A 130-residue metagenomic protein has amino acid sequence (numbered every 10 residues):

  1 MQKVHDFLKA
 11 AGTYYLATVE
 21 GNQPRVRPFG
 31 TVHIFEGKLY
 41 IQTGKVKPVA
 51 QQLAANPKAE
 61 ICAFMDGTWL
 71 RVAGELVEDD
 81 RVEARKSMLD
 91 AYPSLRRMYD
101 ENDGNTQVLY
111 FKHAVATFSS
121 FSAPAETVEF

Functional and structural regions predicted by a protein language model:
D6-E20, A59-C62: A short, Trp-centered hydrophobic/proline-enriched beta-strand micro-motif
P28-G30: Conserved beta-strand in the GNAT
V32-G67: A short mixed-secondary-structure module that forms the rim of ligand-binding clefts
R71-F130: Charged, gly/pro-rich active-site loop segments
